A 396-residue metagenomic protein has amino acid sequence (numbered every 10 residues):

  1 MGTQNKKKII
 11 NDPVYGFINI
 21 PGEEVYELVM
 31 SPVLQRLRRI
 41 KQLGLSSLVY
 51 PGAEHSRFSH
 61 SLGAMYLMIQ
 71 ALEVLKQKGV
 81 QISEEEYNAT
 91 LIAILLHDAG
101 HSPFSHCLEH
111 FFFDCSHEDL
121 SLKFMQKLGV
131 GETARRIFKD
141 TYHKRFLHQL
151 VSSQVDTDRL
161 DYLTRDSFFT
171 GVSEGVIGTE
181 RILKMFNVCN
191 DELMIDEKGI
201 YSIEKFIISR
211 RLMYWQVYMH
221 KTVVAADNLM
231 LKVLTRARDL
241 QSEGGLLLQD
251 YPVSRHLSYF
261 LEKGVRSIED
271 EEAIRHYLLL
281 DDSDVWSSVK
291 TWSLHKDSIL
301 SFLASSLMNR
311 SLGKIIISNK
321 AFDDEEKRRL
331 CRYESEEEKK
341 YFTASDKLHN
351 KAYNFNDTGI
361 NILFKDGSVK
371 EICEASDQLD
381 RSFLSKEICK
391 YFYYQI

Functional and structural regions predicted by a protein language model:
M1-A89, P103, C107-I396: Histidine-centered, transition-metal-coordinating active-site segments
T90-I94: N-terminal accessory alpha/beta regions
L96, G100-H101: Short active-site segment of divalent metal-dependent hydrolases/proteases that encodes the spacing between
